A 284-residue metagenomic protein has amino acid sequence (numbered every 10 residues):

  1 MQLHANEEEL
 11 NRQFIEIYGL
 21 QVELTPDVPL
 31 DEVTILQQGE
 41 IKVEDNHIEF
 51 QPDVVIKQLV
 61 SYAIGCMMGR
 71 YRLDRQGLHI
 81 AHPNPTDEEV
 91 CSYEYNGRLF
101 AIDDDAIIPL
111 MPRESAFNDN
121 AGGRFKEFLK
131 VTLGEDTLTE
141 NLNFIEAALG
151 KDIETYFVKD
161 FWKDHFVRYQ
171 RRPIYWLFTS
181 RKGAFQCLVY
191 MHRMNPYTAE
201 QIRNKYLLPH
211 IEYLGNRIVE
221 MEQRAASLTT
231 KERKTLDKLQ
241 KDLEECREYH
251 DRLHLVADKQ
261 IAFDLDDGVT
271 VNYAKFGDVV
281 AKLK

Functional and structural regions predicted by a protein language model:
M1-Q2, N6, R12: Acidic/histidine-rich catalytic neighborhood
R12, E23-K284: Terminal accessory regions of large proteins
I15: Active-site lining segments that contact anionic ligands and/or coordinate catalytic metals
Y18: Active-site-proximal loop/hinge segments that shape catalytic or ion-binding/gating pockets
